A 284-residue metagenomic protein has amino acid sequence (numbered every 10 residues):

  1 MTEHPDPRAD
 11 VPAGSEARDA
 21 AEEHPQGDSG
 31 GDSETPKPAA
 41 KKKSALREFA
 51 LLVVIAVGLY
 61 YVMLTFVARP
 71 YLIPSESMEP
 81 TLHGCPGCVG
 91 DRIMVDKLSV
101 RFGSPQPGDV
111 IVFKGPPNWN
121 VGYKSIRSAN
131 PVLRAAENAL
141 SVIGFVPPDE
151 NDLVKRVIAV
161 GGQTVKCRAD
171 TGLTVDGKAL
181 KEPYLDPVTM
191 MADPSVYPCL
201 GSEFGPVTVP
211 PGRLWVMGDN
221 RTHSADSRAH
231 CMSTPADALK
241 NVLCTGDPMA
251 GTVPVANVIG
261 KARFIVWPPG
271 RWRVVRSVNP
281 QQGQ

Functional and structural regions predicted by a protein language model:
T2-R47, V62, F66-L72, P80-Q284: Soluble "head" domains of membrane/secretory-pathway proteins
S75: A short acidic/basic microdomain associated with nuclease active sites
